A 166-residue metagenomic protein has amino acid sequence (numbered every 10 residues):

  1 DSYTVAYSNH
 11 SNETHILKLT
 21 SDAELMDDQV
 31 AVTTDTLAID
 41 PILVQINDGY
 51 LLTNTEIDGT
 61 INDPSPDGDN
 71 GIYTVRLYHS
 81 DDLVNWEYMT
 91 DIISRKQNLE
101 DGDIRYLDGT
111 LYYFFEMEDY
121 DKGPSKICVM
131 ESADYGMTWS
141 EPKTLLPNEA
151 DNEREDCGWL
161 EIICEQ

Functional and structural regions predicted by a protein language model:
D1-N98, Y106-E155, I163-Q166: Beta-rich carbohydrate-recognition and catalytic domains
